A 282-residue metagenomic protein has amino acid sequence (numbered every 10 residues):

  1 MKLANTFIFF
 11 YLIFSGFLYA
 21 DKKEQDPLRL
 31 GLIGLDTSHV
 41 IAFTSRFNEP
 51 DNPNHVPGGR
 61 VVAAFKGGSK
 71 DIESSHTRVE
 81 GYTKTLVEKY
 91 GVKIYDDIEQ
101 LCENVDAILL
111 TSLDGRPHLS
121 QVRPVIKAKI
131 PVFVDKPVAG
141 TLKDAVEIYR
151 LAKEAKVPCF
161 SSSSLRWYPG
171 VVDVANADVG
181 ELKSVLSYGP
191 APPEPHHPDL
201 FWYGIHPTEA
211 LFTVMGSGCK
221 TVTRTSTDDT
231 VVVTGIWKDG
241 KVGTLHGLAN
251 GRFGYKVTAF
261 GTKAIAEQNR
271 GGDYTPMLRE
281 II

Functional and structural regions predicted by a protein language model:
M1-K2: N-terminal secretory signal peptides that target proteins for export/translocation
N5-G16: Bacterial N-terminal signal peptides
A20-A128, R150, E154: N-terminal glycine-/serine-/threonine-rich beta1-alpha1-beta2 phosphate-ribose binding loop of Rossmann-like
D21, V138-H197: A contiguous active-site-proximal alpha/beta segment in oxidoreductase catalytic domains
D96, V134, C159-S161: Hydrophobic residues in well-ordered beta-strands that form the structural core
K129-P131, K136-P137: Short helix/strand-capping hinge loops at secondary-structure junctions that flank key functional elements
V185-R252: Rossmann-like dinucleotide-binding domain that binds NAD(P)(H)
I265-I282: C-terminal helical cap and adjacent loop that interface with cofactors, partners, or active-site loops
